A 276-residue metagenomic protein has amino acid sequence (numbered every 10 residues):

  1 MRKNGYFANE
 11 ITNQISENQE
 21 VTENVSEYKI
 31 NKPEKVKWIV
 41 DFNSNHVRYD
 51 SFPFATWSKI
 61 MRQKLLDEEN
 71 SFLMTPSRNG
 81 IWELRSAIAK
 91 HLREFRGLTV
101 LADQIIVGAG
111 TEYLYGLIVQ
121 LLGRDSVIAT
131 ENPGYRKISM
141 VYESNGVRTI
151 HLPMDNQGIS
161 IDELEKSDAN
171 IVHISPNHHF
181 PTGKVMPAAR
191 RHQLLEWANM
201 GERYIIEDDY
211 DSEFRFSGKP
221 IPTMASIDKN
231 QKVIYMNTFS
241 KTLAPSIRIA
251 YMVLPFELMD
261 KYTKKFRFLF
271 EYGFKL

Functional and structural regions predicted by a protein language model:
M1-R62, E257-L258, T263-K275: N-terminal basic, amphipathic alpha-helical segments
A8-E10, S226, A250-F256: Short beta-strand-to-turn element immediately C-terminal to the catalytic PLP-Schiff-base lysine in fold type I
N9, N43, P153, A225 (+1 more regions): Residue-level detector of conserved, well-ordered beta-strand and adjacent loop positions that form binding/recognition
N31-P33, G97, A225-S226, K241: Short secondary-structure boundary/capping segments
I39-D41, T149-H151, V233-Y235: Conserved beta-strand scaffold positions in the cores of enzyme catalytic domains, especially in NTP/NDP-utilizing
F52-T56, S217-G218, S246-R248: Short aromatic-enriched loop/helix-cap "lid" or pocket-rim segments at secondary-structure transitions that line
K64-L66, S71-E202, I206, S212-F214 (+2 more regions): Conserved core of the PLP fold type I
V233-L276: PLP-dependent aminotransferase class I/II
